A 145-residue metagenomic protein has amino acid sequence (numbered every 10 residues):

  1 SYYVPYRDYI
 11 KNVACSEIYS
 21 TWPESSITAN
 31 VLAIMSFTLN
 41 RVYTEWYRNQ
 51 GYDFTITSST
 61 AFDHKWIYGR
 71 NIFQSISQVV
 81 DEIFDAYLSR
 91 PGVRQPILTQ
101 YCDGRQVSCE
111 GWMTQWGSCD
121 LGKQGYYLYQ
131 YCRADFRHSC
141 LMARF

Functional and structural regions predicted by a protein language model:
S1-F145: Conserved, single-site charged/polar hotspot
